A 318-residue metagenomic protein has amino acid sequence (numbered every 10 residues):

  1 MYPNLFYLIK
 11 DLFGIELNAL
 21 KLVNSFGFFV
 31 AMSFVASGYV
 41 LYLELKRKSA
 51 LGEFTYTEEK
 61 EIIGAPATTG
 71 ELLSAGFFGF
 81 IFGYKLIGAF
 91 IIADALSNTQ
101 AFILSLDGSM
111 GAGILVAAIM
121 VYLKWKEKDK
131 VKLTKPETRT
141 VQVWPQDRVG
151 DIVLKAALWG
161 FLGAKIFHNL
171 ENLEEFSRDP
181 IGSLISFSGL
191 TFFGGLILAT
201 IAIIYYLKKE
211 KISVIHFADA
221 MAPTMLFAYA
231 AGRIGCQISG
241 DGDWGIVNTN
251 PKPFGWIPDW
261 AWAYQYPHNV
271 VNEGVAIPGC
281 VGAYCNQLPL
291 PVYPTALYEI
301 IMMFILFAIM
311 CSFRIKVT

Functional and structural regions predicted by a protein language model:
M1-T318: Hydrophobic, membrane-interfacing alpha helices
